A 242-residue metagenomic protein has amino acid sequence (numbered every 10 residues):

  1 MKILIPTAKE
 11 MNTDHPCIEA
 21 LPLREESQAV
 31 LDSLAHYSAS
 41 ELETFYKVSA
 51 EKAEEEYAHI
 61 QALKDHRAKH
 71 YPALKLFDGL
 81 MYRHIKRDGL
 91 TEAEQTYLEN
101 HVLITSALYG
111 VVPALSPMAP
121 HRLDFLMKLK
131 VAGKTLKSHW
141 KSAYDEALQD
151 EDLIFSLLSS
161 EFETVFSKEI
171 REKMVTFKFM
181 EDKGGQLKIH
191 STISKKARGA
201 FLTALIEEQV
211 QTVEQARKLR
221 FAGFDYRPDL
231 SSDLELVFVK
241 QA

Functional and structural regions predicted by a protein language model:
K2-P6, L153-S156: Short hydrophobic beta-strand segments
L4-G89: Active-site helix-to-loop segments that bind/position phosphate- or nucleotide-bearing substrates and donors across
K86-A242: Internal, well-folded beta-alpha domain core
